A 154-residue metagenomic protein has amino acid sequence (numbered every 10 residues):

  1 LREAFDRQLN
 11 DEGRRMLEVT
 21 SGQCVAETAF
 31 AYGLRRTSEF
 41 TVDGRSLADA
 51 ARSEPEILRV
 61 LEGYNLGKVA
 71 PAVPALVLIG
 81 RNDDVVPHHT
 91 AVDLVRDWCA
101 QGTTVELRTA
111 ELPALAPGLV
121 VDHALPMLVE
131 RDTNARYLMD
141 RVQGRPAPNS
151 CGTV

Functional and structural regions predicted by a protein language model:
L1-K68: Accessory cap/linker subdomain of secreted extracellular hydrolases
T28, D84-V85: Short amphipathic alpha-helical patches
R35, A91, L128-R131: Short, function-defining helix-loop hinge/capping sites that tune catalysis or transport
G44-A48, R81, V121: A general structural-boundary detector
S53, R59, N82, R96-V154: C-terminal catalytic histidine-bearing segment of alpha/beta-hydrolase fold enzymes
G67-P71, Q101-G102: A structural signal for short secondary-structure junctions
P71, L76-D83: Short beta-strand/loop motif that positions the catalytic acidic residue of the alpha/beta-hydrolase fold
V73-A75, P87-W98: Short alpha-helix in the alpha/beta-hydrolase fold that links the catalytic acid
